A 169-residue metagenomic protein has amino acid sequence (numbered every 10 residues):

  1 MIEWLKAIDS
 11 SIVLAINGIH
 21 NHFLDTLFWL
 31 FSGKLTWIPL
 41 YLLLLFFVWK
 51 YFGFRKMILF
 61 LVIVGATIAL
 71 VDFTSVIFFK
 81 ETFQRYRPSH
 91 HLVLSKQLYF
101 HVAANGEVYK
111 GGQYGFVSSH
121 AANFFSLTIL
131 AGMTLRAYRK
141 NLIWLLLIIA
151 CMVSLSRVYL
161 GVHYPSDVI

Functional and structural regions predicted by a protein language model:
M1-Y41, S75-K110: N-terminal transmembrane-helix/juxtamembrane module of multi-pass inner/ER membrane proteins
G18-T26, F52-F60, S156-Y164: Membrane-helix interfacial "entry" motifs
L30, I38, L59, K140-I148: Alpha-helical transmembrane segments of integral membrane proteins
S32-K50, V62, H120, F125: Hydrophobic alpha-helical transmembrane segments
L45-I77, I143: Interfacial segments of alpha-helical transmembrane regions
W49, G53, Q84-S89, V162-S166: Transmembrane helix-loop junctions in multipass membrane proteins, especially transporters and channels
L70-K80, L155-H163: Juxtamembrane membrane-interface segments at transmembrane alpha-helix termini
F100-I169: Membrane-embedded catalytic cores of phosphoryl/pyrophosphoryl-handling enzymes
